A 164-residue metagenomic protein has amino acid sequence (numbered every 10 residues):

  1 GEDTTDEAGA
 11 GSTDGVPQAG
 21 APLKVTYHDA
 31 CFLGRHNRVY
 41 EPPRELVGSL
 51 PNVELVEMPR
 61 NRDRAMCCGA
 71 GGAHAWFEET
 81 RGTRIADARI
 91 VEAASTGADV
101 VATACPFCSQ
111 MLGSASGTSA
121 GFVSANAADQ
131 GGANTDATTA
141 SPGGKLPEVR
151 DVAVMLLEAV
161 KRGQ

Functional and structural regions predicted by a protein language model:
G1-Q164: Iron-sulfur cluster-binding electron-transfer modules in prokaryotic oxidoreductases
